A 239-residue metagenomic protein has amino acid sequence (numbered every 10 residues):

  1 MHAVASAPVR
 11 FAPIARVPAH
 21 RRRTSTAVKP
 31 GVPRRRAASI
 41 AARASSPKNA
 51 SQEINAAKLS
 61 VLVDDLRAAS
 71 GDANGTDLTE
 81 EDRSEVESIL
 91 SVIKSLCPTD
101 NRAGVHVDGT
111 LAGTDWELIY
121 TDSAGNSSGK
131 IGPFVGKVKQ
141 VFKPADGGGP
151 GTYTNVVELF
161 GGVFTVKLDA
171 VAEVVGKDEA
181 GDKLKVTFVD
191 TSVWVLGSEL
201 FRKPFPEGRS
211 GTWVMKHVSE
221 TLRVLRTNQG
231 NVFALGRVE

Functional and structural regions predicted by a protein language model:
M1-P33: N-terminal chloroplast transit peptides
M1-R10, R35-Q52, A57: N-terminal mitochondrial targeting presequences
S45-E239: Soluble ligand-binding/transfer domains with enclosed cavities or grooves
